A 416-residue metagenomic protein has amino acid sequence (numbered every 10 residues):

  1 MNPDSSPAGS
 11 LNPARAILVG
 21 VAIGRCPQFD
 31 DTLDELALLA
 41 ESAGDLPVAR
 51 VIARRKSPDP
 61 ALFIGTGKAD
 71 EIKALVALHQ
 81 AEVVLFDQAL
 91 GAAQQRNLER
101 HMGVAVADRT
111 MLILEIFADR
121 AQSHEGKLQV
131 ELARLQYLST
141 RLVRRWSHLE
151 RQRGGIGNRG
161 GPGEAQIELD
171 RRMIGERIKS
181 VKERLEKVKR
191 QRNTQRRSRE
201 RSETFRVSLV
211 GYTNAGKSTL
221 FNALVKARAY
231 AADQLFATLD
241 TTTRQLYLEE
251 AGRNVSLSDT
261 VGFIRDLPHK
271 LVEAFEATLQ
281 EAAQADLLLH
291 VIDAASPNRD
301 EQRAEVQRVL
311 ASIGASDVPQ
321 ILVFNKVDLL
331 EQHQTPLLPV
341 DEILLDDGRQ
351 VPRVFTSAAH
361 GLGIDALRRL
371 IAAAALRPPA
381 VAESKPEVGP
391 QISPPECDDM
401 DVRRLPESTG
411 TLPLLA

Functional and structural regions predicted by a protein language model:
M1-A22, A37, Q136, T140-A215 (+3 more regions): C-terminal-of-GTPase-core extension/linker across diverse P-loop GTPases
M1-L114, A416: N-terminal accessory targeting/assembly segments
A22-C26, R55-S57, A89-A92, M111-L114 (+4 more regions): Conserved nucleotide-binding/hydrolysis micro-motifs of P-loop NTPases
I23-P27, P58-L62, R120-E125, A165-Q166 (+3 more regions): Flexible beta-alpha connector loops of hexameric P-loop NTPases
R25, T32-E41, A69, K73-L78 (+3 more regions): Conserved C-terminal guanine-recognition region of P-loop GTPase G domains, centered on the G4
M111-L132: Short alpha-helix plus adjacent loop in nuclease-associated cores
V210-Y212, T219-Q245, E249-A277, D293-P297: Switch II (G3) loop of P-loop NTPases
